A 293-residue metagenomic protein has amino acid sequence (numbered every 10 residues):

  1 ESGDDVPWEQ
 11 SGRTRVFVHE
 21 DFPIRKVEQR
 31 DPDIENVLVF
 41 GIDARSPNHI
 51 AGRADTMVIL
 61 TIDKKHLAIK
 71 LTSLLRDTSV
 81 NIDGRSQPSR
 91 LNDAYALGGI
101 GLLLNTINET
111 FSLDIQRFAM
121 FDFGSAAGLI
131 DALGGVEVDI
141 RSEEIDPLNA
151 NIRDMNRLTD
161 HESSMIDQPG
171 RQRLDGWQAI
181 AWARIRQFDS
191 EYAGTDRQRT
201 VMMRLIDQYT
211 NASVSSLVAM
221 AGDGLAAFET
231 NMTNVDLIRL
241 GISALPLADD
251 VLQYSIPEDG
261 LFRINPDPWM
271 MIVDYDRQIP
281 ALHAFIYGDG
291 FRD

Functional and structural regions predicted by a protein language model:
E1-D293: Non-catalytic, solvent-exposed segments at the cell envelope interface
